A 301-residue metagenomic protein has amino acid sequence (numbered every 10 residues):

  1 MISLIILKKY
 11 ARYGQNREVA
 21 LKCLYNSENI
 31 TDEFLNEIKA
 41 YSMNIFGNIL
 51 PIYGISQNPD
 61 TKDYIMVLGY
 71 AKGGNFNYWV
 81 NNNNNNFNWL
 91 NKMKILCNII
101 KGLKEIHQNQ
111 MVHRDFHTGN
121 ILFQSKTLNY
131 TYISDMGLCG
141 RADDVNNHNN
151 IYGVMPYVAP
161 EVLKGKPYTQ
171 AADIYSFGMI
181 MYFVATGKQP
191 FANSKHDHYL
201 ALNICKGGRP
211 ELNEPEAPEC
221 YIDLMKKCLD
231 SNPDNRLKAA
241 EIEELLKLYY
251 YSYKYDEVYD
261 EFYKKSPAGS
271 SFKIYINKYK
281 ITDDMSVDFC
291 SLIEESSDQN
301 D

Functional and structural regions predicted by a protein language model:
P51-K62: Short beta-strand micro-motifs within the conserved protein kinase catalytic domain, predominantly in the N-lobe
K62-N75: Conserved short submotifs of the Hanks-type protein kinase catalytic core that shape the nucleotide-binding pocket
N82-I95: Activation segment of protein kinase catalytic domains, centered on the conserved DFG
H107-Q124: Catalytic-loop of the protein kinase fold
D173: Conserved catalytic-loop aspartate of Hanks-type protein kinases
L229-E241: A conserved short helix/loop substructure at the end of the activation segment of eukaryotic-like protein kinase domains
